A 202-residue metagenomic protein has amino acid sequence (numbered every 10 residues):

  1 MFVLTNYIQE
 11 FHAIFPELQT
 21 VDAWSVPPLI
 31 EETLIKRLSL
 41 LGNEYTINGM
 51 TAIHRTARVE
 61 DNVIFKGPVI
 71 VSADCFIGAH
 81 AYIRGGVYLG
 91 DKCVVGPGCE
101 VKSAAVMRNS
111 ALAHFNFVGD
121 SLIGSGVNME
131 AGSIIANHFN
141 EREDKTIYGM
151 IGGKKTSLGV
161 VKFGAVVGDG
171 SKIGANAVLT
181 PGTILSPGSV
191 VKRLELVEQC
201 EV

Functional and structural regions predicted by a protein language model:
M1-M50, R55-T56, T183, P187-G188 (+2 more regions): Terminal amphipathic alpha-helical/low-complexity segments used for targeting or macromolecular assembly
P16, V106-V202: Glycine-rich hexapeptide-repeat left-handed beta-helix
A52, I70, Y88, V166 (+1 more regions): ABC ATPase A-loop
R55, A79-H80, D169, N176: Fold-independent oxyanion-binding glycine-rich loops and adjacent beta-strand/coil segments at enzyme active sites
V59-G98: Glycine-rich active-site/cofactor-binding loop and its immediate structural neighborhood
